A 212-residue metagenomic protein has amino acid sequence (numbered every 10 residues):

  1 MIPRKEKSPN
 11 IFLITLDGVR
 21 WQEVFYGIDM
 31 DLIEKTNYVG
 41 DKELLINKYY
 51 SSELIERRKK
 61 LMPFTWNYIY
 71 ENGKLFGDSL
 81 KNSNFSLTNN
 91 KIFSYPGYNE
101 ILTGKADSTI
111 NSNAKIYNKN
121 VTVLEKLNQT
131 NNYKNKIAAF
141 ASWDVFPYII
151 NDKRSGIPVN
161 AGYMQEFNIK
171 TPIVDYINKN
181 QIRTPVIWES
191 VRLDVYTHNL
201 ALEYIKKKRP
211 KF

Functional and structural regions predicted by a protein language model:
I2-K74: Active-site-proximal N-terminal segment of extracellular/periplasmic enzymes that hydrolyze or transfer
S51-R209: Active-site-proximal alpha/beta segments of enzymes that process anionic O-linked groups
F212: Short, Asp-centered acidic motifs that coordinate Mg2+ and/or phosphate in catalytic or ligand-binding sites
